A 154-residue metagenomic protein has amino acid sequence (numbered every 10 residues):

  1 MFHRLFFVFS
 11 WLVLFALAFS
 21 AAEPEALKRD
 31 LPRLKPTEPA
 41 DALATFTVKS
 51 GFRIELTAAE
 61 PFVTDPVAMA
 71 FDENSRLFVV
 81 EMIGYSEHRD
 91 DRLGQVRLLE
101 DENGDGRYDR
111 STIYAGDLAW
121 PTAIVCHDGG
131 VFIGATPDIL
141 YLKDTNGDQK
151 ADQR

Functional and structural regions predicted by a protein language model:
M1-R4: N-terminal secretory signal peptides that target proteins for export/translocation
F7-A18: Bacterial N-terminal signal peptides
A21-R154: Beta-propeller domains with acidic blade repeats across secreted/periplasmic ectodomains and cytosolic WD/CNH propellers
